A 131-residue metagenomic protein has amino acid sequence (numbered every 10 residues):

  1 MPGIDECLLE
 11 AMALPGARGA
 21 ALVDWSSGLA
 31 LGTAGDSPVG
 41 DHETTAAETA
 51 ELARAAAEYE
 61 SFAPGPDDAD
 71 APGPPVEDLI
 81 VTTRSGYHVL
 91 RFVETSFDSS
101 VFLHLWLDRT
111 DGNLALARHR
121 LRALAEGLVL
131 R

Functional and structural regions predicted by a protein language model:
M1-R131: Non-catalytic interaction/Regulatory regions outside core domains
